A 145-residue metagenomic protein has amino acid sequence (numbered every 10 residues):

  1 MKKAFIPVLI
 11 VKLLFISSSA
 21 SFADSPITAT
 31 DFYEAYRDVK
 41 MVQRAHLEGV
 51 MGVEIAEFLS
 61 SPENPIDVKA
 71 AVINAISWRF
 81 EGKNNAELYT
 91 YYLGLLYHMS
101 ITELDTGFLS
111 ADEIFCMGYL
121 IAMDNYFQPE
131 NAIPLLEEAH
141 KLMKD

Functional and structural regions predicted by a protein language model:
M1-A4: Positively charged n-region of N-terminal signal peptides that target proteins for export
V8-S17: Bacterial N-terminal signal peptides
F22-G107: N-terminal alpha-helical interaction modules that lie
E63-D67, F108-F115, K144-D145: Residue signature of alpha-solenoid helical repeat architecture, marking inter-repeat boundaries and helix-start
I76-N84, Y119-Q128: Short coil/turn linking the two alpha-helices of tandem helical-hairpin repeats
G107-S110, N125-P134: Alpha-helix boundary/capping segments in eukaryotic regulatory proteins
N131-D145: Short secondary-structure subsegments characteristic of cysteine-rich extracellular domains
